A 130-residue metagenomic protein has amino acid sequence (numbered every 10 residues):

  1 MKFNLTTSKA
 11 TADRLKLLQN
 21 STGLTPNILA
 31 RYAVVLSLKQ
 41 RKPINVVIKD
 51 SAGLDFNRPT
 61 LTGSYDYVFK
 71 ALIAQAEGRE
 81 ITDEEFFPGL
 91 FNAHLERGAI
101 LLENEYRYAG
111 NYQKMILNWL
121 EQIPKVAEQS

Functional and structural regions predicted by a protein language model:
M1-K2: Active-site-adjacent structural elements in folded domains
S8-I28, Y32, G53-N57, K70 (+1 more regions): Surface-exposed, Lys/Arg-rich phosphate-binding patches that contact polyanionic backbones
L24-V47: Short, basic amphipathic alpha-helical segments that act as recognition/interaction helices in nucleic-acid-binding
K39-R79: Short, positively charged interaction helices/loops
T62-E105: Intrinsically disordered, low-complexity, charge-dense segments enriched in Lys/Arg and Glu/Asp interspersed
G110-S130: Glycine-rich, aromatic-bearing surface loops/beta-hairpins
